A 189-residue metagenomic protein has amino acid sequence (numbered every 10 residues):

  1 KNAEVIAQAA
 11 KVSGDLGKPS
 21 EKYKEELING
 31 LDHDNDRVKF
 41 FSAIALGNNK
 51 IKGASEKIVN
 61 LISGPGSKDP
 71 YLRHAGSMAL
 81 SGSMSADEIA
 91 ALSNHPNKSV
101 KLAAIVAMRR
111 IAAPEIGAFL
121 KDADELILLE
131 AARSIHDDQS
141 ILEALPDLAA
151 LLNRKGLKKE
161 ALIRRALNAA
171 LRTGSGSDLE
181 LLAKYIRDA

Functional and structural regions predicted by a protein language model:
K1, E26-I28, K57-I62, E88-A91 (+3 more regions): Buried hydrophobic core positions in alpha-solenoid tandem helical repeats
N2-A3, D34-N35, P65-D69, P96-K98 (+3 more regions): Short inter-helical turns and helix N-cap capping residues of alpha-solenoid HEAT/ARM repeat scaffolds
I6-P19, E25-N29, K39-I51, P70-G82 (+5 more regions): Structural detector for internal amphipathic alpha-helices that build alpha-solenoid repeat scaffolds
